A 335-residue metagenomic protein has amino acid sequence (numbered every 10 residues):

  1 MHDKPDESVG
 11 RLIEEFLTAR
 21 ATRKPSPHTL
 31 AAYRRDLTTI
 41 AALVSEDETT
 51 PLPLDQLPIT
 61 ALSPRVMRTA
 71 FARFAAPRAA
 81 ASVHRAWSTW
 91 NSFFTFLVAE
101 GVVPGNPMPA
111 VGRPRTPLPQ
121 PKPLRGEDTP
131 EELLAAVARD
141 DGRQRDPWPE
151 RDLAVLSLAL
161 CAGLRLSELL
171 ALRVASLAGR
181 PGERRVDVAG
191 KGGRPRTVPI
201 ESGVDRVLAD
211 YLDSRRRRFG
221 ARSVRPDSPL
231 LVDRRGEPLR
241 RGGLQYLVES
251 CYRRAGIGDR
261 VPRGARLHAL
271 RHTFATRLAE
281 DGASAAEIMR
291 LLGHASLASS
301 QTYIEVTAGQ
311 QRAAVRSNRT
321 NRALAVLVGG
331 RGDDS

Functional and structural regions predicted by a protein language model:
M1-S335: Conserved catalytic core of the tyrosine transesterase superfamily
